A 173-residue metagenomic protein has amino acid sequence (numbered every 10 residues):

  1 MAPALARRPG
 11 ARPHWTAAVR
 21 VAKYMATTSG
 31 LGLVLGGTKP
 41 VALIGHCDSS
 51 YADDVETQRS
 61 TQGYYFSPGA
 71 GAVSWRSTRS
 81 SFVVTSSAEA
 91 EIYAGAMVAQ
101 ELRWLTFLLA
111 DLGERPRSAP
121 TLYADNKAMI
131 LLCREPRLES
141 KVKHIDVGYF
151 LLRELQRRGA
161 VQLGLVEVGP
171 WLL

Functional and structural regions predicted by a protein language model:
M1-G30, E167: C-terminal reverse transcriptase regions that engage the nucleic-acid substrate
L5, A42, T78-L173: RNase H-like nuclease module associated with reverse transcription
G10-H14, T38-K39, Q58, S86-E91: Secondary-structure capping and boundary motifs in well-ordered enzyme cores
G10-P13, S49, E56, L131-R137: Short glycine/threonine-rich loop-to-helix capping motif typified by GTGT followed within a few residues by an Asp-Pro
R20, H46-V55, M97, L152: Acidic, metal-ion-coordinating active-site neighborhood of RNase H-like domains and the RT-RNase H "connection"/linker
K23-C47, E114-P116: Structured nucleic-acid-interacting core domains from mobile-element enzymes and related host factors, especially RNase
G30-G32, A42-I44, G63-Y65, G71-A72 (+2 more regions): Conserved active-site beta-strand-loop modules that form the wall/rim of enzyme catalytic pockets and either contain
G45-A88: RNase H-like nuclease fold core
